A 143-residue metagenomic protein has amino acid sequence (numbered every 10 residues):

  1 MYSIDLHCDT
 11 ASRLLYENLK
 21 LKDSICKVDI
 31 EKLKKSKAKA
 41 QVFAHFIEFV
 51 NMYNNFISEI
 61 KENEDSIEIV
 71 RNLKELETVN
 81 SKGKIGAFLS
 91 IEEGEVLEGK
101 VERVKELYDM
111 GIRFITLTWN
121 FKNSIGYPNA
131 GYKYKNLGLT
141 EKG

Functional and structural regions predicted by a protein language model:
M1-K135: N-terminal hydrophobic targeting/anchoring segments and the immediately downstream early-domain regions of hydrolases
N136-G143: Loop-centered beta-sheet repeat module
